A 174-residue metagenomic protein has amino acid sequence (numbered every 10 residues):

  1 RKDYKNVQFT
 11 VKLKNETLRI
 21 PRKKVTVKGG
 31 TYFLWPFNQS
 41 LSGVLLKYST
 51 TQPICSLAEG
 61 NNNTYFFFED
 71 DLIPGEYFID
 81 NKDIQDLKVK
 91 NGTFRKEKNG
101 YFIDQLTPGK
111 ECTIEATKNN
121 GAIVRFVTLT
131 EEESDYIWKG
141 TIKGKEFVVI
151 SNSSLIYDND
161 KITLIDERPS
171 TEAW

Functional and structural regions predicted by a protein language model:
K2-W174: Non-catalytic C-terminal accessory domains or segments of carbohydrate-active enzymes
